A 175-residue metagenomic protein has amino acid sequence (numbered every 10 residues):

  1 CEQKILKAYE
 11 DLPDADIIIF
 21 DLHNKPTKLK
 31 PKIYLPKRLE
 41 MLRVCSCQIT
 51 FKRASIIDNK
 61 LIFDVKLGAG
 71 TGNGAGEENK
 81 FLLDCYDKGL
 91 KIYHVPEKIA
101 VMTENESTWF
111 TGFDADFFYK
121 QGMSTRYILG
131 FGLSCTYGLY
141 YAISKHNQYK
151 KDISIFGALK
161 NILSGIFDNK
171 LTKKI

Functional and structural regions predicted by a protein language model:
C1-R38: Conserved donor NDP-sugar-binding/catalytic core segment of glycosyltransferases
Q3-K7, K80-D84, K120-M123: Alpha-helical elements of Rossmann-like donor-binding domains used by nucleotide-donor carbohydrate transfer enzymes
Y34-I56, G72-G74: A recurrent flexible, glycine/aromatic-enriched loop bordering the glycosyltransferase active site that acts as
F51, E77, V95: A conserved hydrophobic position in a structured secondary element of the catalytic/binding core that shapes
A54-N59, I99: Short, well-ordered alpha-helical scaffold segment located in the soluble/lumenal catalytic or ligand-binding core
F63, G89-T103, F113-D114, L133: Catalytic beta-strand/loop signature of glycosyltransferases that borders the donor
G68-L83: Acidic donor-binding loop at a coil-to-helix junction in glycosyltransferase catalytic cores that engages
G112-I175: Non-catalytic, C-terminal membrane-associated alpha-helical segments of glycosyltransferases
